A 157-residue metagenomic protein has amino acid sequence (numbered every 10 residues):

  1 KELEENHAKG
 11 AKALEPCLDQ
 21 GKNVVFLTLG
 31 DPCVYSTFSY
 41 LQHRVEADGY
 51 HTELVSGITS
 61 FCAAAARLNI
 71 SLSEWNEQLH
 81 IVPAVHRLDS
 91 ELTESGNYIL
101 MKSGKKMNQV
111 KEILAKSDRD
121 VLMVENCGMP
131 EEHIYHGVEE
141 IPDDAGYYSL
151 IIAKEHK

Functional and structural regions predicted by a protein language model:
K1-H51, E139-I141, S149, K154-K157: Class I S-adenosyl-L-methionine
L3, V24, L92-K157: A contiguous loop/helix-start segment that scaffolds small-molecule binding in enzyme catalytic cores
K9-A13, H86-S90, Q109: Short acidic active-site motifs
A13-P16, A63, R67, Q109-I113 (+1 more regions): Alpha-helical scaffold segments in soluble metabolic enzymes
Q20, W75, A115-S117: Short, structurally constrained coil/turn elements that cap an alpha-helix or connect an alpha-helix to the following
F26-T28, L54-G57, M123-V124: General beta-strand structural signal in soluble alpha/beta enzymes
T28, V82, M101-K102: Thr-Gly-centered strand-to-loop micro-motif
C33-E94, P142: Class I SAM-dependent methyltransferase SAM-binding "motif I" and its flanking Rossmann-like core
